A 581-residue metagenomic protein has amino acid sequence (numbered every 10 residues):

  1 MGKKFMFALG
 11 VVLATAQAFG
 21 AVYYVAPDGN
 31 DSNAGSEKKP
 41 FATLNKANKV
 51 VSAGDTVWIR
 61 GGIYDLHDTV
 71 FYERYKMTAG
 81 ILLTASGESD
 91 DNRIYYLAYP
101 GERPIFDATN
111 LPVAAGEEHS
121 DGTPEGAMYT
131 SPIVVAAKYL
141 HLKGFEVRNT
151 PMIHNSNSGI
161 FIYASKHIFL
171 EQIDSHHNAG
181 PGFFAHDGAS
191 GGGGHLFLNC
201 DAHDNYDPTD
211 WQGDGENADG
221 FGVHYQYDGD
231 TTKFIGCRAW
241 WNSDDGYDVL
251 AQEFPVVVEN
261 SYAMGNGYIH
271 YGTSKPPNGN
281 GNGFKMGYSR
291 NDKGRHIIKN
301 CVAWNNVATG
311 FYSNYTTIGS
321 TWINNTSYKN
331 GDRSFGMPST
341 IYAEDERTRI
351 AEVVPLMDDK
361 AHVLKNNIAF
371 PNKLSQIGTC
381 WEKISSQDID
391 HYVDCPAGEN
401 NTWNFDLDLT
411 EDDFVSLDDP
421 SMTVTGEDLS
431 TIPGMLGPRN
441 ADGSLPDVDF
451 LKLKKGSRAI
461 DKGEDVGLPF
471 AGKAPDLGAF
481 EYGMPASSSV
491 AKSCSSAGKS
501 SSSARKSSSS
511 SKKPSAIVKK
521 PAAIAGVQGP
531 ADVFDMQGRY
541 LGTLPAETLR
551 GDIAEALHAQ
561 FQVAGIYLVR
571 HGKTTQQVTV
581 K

Functional and structural regions predicted by a protein language model:
P27-L66, G80-T84, S457, D476-A479 (+2 more regions): Acidic Gly/Asp/Thr-rich repetitive segments characteristic of extracellular carbohydrate-active and adhesion proteins
N45, K49-A53, L66-Y95, I105-K143 (+2 more regions): Extracellular beta-strand-rich solenoid/capping regions of secreted or surface-exposed proteins that bind or remodel
R60, R93, L97-R103, K138-N149 (+11 more regions): Right-handed parallel beta-helix
H67, K76-A79, N260, G294-D447: Predominantly extracellular beta-rich ligand-binding scaffolds that present long acidic/polar faces for carbohydrate
D68-T69, A108-L111, G116-E118, T130-S131 (+13 more regions): Short glycine/acidic-rich loop motifs that flank beta-strands on beta-rich extracellular proteins
V424, I432-S487, A491: Surface beta-loop-beta hairpin patches that serve as ligand-binding interfaces in beta-rich domains
S488, C494, I517, V533 (+3 more regions): Terminal processing/anchoring signals of secreted or surface-associated proteins and related intramolecular
M536-T575: Short, surface-exposed loop/turn motifs with a glycine/proline- and acidic-biased composition
